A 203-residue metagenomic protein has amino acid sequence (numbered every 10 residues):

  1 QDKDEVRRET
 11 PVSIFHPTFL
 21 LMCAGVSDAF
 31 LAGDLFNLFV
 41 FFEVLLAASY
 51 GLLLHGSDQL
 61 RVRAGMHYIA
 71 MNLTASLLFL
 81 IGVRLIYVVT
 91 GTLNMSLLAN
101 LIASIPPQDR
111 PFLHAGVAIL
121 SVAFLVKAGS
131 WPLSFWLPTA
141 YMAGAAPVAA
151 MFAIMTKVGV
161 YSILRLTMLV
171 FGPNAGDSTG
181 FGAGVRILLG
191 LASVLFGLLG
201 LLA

Functional and structural regions predicted by a protein language model:
Q1-V6, C23-L38, A48-A203: Hydrophobic transmembrane alpha-helices and their helix-loop junctions in integral membrane proteins
V12-L21, G190-A192: Short hydrophobic alpha-helical membrane-embedded segments
E43: Short phosphate-coordinating micro-motif centered on Lys-Gly-acidic
